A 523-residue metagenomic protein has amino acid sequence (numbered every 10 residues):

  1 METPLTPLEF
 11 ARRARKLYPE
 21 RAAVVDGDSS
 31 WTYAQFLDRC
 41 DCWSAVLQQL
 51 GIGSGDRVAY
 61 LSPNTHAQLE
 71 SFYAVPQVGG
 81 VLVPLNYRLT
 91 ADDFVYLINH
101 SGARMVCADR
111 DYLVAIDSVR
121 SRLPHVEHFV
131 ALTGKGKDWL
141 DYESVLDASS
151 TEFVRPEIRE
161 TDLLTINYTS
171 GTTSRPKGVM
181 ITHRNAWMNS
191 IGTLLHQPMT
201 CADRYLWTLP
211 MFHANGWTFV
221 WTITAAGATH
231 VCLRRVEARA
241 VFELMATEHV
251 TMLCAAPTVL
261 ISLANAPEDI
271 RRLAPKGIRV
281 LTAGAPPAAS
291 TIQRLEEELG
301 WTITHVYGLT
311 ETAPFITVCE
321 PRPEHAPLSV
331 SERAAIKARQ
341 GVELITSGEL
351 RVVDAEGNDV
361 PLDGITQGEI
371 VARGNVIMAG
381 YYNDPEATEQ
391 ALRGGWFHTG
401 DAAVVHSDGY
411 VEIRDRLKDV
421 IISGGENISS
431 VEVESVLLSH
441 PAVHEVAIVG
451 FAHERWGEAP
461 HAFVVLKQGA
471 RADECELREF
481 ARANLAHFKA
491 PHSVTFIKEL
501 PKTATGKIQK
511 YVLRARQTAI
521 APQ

Functional and structural regions predicted by a protein language model:
E2-P4, L8, E20-T65, L69-Y73 (+2 more regions): Conserved AMP-binding/adenylate-forming core of the ANL superfamily
F10, Q49-L50, Q77-S144, Q468-A470: Structural core segment of the AMP-binding/adenylate-forming
P19-E20, A131, K137, S149-Y168 (+3 more regions): Conserved pre-ATP/AMP-binding loop-to-beta segment of ANL
T32-A34, L164-M188: Conserved AMP-binding A3 loop
L89, V95, V106-A108, M245 (+7 more regions): AMP-binding/adenylate-forming catalytic core of the ANL superfamily
W187-R204, F212-M252, A266-P267, P321: Conserved AMP-binding/adenylation subdomain of ANL enzymes
A225, V250-A255, A264-A335, E349 (+1 more regions): Gly/Ser/Thr-rich phosphate-binding loop
E343-V371, S407-D408, A470-E474, Q509: Conserved beta-loop-beta connector loops within the AMP-binding
